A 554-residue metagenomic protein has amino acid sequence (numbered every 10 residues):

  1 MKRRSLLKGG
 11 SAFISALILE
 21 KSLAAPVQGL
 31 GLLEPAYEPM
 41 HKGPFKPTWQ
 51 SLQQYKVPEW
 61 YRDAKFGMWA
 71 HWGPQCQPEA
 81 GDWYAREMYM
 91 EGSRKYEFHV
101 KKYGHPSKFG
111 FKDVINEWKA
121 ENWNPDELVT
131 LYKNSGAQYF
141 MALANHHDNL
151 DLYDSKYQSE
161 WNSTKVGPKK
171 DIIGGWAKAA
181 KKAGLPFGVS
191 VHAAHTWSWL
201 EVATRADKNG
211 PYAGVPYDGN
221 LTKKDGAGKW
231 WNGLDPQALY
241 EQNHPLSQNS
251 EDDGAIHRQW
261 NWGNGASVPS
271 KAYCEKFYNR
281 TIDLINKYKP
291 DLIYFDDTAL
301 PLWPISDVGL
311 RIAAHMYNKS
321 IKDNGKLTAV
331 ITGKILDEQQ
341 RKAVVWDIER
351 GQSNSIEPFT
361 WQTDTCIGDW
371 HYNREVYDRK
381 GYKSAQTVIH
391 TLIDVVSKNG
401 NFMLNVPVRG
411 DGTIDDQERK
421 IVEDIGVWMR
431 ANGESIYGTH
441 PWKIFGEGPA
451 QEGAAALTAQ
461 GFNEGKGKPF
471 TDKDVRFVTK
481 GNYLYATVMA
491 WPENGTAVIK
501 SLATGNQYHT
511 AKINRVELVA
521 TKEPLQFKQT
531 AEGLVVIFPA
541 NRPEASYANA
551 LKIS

Functional and structural regions predicted by a protein language model:
S5-P26: N-terminal export signals
A25-S554: Mature catalytic domains of secreted/periplasmic carbohydrate-active enzymes
